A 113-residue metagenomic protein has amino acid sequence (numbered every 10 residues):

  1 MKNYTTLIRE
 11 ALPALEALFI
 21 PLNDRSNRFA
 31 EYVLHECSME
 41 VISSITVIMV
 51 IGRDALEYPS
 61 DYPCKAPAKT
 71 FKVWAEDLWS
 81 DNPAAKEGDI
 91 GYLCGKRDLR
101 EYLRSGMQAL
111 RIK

Functional and structural regions predicted by a protein language model:
M1-K113: A charge-rich, low-complexity, intrinsically flexible signal that marks solvent-exposed coils, linkers, repeats
